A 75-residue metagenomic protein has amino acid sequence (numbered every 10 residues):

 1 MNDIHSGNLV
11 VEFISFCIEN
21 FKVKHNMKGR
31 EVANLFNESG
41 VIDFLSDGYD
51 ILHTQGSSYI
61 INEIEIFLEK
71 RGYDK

Functional and structural regions predicted by a protein language model:
N2-G29: N-terminal acidic leader/helix
I14-C17, D43-L45, F67: N-terminal, charged low-complexity regulatory/assembly segments
E19, V23, N37, E69: Short polybasic/polar patches that bind polyanions
K24, K28-Q55: Amphipathic, hydrophobic secondary-structure cores in small proteins
D50-K75: Long, compositionally biased
